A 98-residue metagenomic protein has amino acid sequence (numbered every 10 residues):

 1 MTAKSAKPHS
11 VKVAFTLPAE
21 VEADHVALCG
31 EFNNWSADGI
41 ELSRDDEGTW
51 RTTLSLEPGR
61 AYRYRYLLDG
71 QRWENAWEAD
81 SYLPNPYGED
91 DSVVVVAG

Functional and structural regions predicted by a protein language model:
M1-S10: Extracellular ectodomain segments of secreted/surface proteins
T2, A97-G98: Eukaryotic low-complexity, Ser/Thr/Pro- and acidic-rich intrinsically disordered regulatory regions
S10-G59, D69-A97: Aromatic-rich carbohydrate-binding modules that target alpha-glucans
